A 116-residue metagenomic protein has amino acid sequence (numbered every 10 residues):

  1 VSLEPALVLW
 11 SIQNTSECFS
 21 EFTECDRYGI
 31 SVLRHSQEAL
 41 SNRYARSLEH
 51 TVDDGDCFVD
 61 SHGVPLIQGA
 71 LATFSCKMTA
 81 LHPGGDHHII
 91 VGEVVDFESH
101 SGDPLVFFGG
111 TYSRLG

Functional and structural regions predicted by a protein language model:
V1-G116: Basic, polyanion-binding surface patches
